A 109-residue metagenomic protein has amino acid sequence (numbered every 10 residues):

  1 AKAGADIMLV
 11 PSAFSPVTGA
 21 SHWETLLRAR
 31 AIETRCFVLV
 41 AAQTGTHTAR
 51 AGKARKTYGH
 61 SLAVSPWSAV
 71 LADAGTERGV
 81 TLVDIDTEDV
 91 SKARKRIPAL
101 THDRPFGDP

Functional and structural regions predicted by a protein language model:
A1-T81: CN hydrolase (nitrilase-like) catalytic-core segments centered on the catalytic cysteine and neighboring Lys/Glu
K2, S91-P109: Cysteine/selenocysteine-centered motifs that mediate thiol-based redox chemistry or coordinate metal-sulfur cofactors
A20, V83-D84, D103-F106: A short, polar/proline- and glycine-enriched secondary-structure boundary/capping micro-motif
S21, T25, E88-S91, L100: Generic alpha-helical secondary structure signal
R78-K95: A short, polar/charged loop-to-alpha-helix boundary motif
